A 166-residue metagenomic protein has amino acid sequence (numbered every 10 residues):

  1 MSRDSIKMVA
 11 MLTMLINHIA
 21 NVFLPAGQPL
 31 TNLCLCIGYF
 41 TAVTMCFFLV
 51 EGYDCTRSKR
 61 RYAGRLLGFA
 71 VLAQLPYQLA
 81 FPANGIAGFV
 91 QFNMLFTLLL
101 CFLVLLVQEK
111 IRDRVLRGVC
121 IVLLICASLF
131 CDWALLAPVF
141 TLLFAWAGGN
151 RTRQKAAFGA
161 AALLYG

Functional and structural regions predicted by a protein language model:
M1-G166: Alpha-helical transmembrane segments and their immediate juxtamembrane cytosolic regions
